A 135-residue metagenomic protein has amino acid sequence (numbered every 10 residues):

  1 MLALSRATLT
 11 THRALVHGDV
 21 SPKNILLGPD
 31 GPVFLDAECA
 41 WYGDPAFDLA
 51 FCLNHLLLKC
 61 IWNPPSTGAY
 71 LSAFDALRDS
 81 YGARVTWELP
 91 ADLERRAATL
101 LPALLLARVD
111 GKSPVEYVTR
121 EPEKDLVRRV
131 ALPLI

Functional and structural regions predicted by a protein language model:
M1, G68-L77, P122-P133: Extended, well-ordered alpha-helical scaffold segments
M1-G18, T86-L89: An alpha-helical support segment within catalytic cores of ATP-dependent transferases
L9, R13, G18, Y42-P45 (+2 more regions): Active-site-proximal structural scaffolding
K23-L58: Catalytic activation segment of kinase domains across protein kinase-like and atypical kinase folds
P32, W87-L93, L106, K112-I135: Regulatory N- and C-terminal appendages and interdomain linkers associated with kinase/kinase-like NTP transferase
A46-W87, L101-T119: Active-site activation/catalytic loop segments of kinase-like enzymes and analogous catalytic loops in related
D92-R96, L100-P102: Rossmann-like AdoMet/SAM-dependent catalytic core
